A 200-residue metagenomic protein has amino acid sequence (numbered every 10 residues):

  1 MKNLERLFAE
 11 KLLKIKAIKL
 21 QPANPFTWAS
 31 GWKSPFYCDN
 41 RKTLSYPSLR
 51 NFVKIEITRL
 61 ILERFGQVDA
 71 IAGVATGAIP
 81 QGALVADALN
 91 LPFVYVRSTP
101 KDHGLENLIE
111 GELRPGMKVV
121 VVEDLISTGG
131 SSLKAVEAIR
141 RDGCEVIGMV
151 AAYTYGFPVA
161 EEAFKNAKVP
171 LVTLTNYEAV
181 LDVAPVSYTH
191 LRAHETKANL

Functional and structural regions predicted by a protein language model:
M1-F65: Active-site-facing substrate-recognition patch
L44, S48-L108: Conserved PRPP/pyrophosphate-binding segment of the phosphoribosyltransferase/PRPP-pathway fold
R59-E63, A138-R141, H190: A generic secondary-structure signal
V96, P100-E178, D182: PRPP/pyrophosphate-binding module of the type I phosphoribosyltransferase fold
P185-V186: A membrane-topology feature that recognizes alpha-helical transmembrane segments and their immediate juxtamembrane
T189-T196: Conserved small/polar residues in nucleotide/adenosyl-binding loops
